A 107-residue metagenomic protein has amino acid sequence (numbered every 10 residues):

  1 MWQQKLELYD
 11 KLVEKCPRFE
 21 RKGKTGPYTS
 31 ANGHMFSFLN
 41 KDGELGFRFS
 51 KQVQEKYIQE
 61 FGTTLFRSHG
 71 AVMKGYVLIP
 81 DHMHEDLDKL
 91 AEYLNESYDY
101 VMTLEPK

Functional and structural regions predicted by a protein language model:
M1-K107: Charge-dense, helix-prone N-terminal extensions
